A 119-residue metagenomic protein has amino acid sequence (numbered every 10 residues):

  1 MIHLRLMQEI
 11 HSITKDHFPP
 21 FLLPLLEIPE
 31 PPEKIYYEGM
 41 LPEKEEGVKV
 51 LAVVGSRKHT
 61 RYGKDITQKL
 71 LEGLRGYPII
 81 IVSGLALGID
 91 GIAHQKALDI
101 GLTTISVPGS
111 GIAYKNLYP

Functional and structural regions predicted by a protein language model:
I2-P119: Glycine-biased, small-residue-rich flexible motifs in mid-sequence functional cores and linkers
